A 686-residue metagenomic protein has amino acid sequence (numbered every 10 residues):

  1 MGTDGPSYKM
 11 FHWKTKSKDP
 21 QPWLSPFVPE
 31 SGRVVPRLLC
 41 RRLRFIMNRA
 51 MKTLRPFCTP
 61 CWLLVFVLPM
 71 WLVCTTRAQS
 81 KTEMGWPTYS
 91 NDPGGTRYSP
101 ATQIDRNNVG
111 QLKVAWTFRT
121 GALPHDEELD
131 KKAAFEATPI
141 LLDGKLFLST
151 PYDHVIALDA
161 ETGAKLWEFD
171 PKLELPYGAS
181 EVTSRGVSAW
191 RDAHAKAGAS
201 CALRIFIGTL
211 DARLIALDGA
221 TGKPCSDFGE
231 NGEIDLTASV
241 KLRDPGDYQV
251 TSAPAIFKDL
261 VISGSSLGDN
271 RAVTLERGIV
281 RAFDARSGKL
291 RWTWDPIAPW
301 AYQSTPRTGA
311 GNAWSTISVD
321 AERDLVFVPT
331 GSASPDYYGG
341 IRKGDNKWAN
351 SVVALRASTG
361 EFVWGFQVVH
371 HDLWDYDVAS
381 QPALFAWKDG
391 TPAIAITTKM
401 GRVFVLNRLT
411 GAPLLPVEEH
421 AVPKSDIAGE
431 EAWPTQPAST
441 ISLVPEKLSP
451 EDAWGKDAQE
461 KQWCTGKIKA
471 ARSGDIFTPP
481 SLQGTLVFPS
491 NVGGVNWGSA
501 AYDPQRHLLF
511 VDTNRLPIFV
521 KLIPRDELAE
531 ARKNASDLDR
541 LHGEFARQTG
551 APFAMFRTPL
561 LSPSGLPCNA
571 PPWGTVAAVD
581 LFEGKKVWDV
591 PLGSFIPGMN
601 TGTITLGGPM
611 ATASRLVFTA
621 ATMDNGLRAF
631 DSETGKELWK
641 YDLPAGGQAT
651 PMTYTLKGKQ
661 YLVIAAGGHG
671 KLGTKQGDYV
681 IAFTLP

Functional and structural regions predicted by a protein language model:
M1-W62: Intrinsic disorder/low-complexity segments
P60-V73: Bacterial N-terminal signal peptides
T76-I104, W433-V444, S449-Q459, R540-H542: N-terminal pre-domain segments of enzymes
Q79-L123, T138-L141, A577: Mature N-terminal segment immediately following signal peptide/propeptide cleavage in secreted/periplasmic
W86-S90, K132-H154, A179-R213, G246-A272 (+10 more regions): Repeat-blade elements of multi-bladed beta-propeller folds
N107-L123, V155-Y177, R191-K196, L214-P245 (+11 more regions): Extracytoplasmic/lumenal domain signature
G484-S490, S562-G565: Active-site rim elements
V487-P517, I523-P524: Segments forming glycine/polar-rich beta-alpha architectures that bind adenosine-containing cofactors
